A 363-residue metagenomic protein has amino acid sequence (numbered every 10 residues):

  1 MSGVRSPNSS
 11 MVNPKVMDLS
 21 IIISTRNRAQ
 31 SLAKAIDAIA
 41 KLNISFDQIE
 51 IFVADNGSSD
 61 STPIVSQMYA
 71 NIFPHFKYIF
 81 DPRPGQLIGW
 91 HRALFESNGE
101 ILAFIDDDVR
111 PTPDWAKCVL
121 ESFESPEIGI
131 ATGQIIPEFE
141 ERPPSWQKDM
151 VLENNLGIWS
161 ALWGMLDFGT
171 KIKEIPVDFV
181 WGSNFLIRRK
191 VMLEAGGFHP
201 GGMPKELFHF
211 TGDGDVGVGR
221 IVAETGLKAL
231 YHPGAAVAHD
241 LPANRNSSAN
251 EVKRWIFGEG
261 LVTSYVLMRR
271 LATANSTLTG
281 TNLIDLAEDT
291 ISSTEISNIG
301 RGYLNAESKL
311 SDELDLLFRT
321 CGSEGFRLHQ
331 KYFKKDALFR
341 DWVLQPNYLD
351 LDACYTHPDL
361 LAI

Functional and structural regions predicted by a protein language model:
R28-K41: Short, well-formed alpha-helical segments that are part of the catalytic scaffolds of diverse glycosyltransferases
A38, D55-I64, V109: A conserved acidic beta->alpha catalytic loop
D81-S97: Glycine-rich, basic loop-to-helix element that forms the pyrophosphate-binding segment of sugar-nucleotide handling
L102: Short aromatic/hydrophobic "clamp" motif used to bind/position activated sugar donors
D114-V151: Conserved donor NDP-sugar-binding/catalytic core segment of glycosyltransferases
L152-V177: Short, flexible, basic/aromatic active-site loop/helix in glycosyltransferases
V180, P204-V218: Acidic donor-binding loop at a coil-to-helix junction in glycosyltransferase catalytic cores that engages
E224-K228, G234-V237, S248-L286, G300-L304 (+2 more regions): Catalytic core of nucleotide-sugar-dependent glycosyltransferases
